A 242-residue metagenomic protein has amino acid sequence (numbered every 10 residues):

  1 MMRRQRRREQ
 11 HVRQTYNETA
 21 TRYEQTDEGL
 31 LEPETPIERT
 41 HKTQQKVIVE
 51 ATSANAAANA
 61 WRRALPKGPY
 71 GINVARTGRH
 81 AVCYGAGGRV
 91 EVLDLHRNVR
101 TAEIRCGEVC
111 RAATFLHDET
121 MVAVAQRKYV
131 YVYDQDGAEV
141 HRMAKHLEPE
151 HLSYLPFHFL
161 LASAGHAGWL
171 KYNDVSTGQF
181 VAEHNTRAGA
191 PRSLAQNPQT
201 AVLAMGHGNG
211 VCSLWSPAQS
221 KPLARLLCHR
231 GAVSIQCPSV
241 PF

Functional and structural regions predicted by a protein language model:
M1-P69: Intrinsically disordered terminal extensions that flank WD40 beta-propeller domains in eukaryotic WD-repeat scaffold
Q45-S53, H80-R105: Beta-propeller domains
A58-A60, V99-A102, E139-H141, V181-A182 (+1 more regions): A structural motif specific to WD40 beta-propellers
R63-P69, I104-C110, M143-P149, N185-P191 (+2 more regions): WD40/WD-repeat beta-propeller blade N-cap
N73-G78, A113-E119, V124, L152-F159 (+6 more regions): Loop/turn segments within WD40 beta-propeller blades
G87-E91, E108, R127-Y131, E150 (+6 more regions): Short coil/turn segments within WD40 beta-propeller repeats
L95-N98, Q135-A138, V175-G178, P217-S220: Short loop/turn segments that connect beta-strands within beta-propeller blades
R97-V122, R127: Blade-loop segments of beta-propeller domains
